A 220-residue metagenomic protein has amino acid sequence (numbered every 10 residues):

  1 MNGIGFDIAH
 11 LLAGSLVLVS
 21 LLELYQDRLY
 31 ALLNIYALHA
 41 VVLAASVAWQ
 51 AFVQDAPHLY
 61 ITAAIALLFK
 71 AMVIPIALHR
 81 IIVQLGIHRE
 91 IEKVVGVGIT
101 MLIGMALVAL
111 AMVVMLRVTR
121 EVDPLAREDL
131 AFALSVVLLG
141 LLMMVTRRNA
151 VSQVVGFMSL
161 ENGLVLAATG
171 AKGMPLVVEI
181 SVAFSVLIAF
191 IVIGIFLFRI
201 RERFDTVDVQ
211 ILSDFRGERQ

Functional and structural regions predicted by a protein language model:
M1-Q220: Alpha-helical transmembrane segments of multi-pass membrane proteins predominantly involved in bioenergetics
